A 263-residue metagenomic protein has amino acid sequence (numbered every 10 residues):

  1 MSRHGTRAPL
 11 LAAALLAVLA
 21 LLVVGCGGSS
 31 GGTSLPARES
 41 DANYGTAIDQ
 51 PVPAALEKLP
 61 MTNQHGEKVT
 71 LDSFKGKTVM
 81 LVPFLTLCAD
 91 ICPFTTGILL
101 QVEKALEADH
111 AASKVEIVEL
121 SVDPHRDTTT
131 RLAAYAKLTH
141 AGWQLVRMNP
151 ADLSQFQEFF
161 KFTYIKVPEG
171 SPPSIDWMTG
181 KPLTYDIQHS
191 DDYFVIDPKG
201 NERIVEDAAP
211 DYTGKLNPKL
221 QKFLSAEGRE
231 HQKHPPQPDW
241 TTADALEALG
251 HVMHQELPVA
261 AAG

Functional and structural regions predicted by a protein language model:
M1-T62, T242-G263: N-terminal targeting signals for export/organelle localization
T62, Q144-M148, I165: Short acidic-hydrophobic, aromatic-tinged amphipathic segments that line or gate anion-handling sites
V69-L99: Short active-site neighborhood of thiol/selenol oxidoreductases, capturing the structured segment around
G76-T78, K114-V115, A141-Q144, P198-N201: Loop/turn elements at helix/coil->beta-strand transitions in domains of secreted/extracellular proteins
M80-L81, I117, Y193: Hydrophobic beta-strand anchors of alpha/beta hydrolase catalytic cores
F94-F159: Structural microenvironment flanking redox-active thiols in thiol-disulfide oxidoreductases
T129-A136, P150-I187: Thioredoxin-like thiol-disulfide oxidoreductase module
G170-G263: Thiol-/selenol-based redox modules, centered on thioredoxin-like and closely related oxidoreductase domains
